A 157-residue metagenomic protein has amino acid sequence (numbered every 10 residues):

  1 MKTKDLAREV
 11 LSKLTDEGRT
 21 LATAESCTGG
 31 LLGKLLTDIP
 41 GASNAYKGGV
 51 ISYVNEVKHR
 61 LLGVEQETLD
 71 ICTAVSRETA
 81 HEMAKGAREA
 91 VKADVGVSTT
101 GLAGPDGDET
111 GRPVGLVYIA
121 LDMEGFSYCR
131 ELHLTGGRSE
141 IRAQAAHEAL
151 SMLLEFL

Functional and structural regions predicted by a protein language model:
M1-L157: Short alpha-helical segments enriched in small residues
